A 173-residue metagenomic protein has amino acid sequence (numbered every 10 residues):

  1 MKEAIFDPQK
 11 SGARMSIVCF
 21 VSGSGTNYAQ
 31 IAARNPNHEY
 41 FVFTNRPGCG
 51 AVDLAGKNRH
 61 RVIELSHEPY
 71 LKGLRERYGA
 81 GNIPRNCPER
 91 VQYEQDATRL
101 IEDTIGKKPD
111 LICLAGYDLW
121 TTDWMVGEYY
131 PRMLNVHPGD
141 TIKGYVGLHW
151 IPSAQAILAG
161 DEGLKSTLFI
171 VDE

Functional and structural regions predicted by a protein language model:
M1-E173: One-carbon transfer enzymes
